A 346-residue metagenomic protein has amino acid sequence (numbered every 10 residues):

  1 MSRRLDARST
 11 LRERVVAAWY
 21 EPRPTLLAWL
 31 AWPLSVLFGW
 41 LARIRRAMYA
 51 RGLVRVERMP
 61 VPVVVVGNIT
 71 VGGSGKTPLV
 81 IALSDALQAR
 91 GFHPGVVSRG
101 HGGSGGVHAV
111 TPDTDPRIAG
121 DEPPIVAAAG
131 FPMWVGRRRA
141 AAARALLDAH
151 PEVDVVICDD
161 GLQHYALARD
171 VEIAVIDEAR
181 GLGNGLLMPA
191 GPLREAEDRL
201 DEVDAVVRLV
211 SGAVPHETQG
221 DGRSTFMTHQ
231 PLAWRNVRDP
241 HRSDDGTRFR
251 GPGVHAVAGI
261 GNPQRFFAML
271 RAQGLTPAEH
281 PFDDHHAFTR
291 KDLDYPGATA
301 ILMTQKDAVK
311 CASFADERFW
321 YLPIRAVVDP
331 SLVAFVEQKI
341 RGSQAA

Functional and structural regions predicted by a protein language model:
S2-Y20, G181-A300, A345: C-terminal accessory "lid"/substrate-recognition subdomains
A7-P62, S343: A transmembrane-helix-recognition feature enriched in membrane-embedded lipid enzymes and envelope glyco-/phospholipid
L37, T77, V126, D159 (+3 more regions): Residue-level signal for inorganic ion chemistry
R46-P112: Walker A (P-loop) phosphate-binding motif
F92, H150-V153, R169, G251 (+1 more regions): Short, high-confidence coil segments that cap the C-terminus of an alpha-helix and link into the following beta-strand
H93-V97, A174, V254-V257: Conserved beta-strand elements of the Class I
G100-G220: Phosphate/Mg2+-binding loops and adjacent switch elements in nucleotide/diphosphate-handling enzyme cores
D283-A287, R318-A346: Short, flexible loop segments at boundaries between secondary-structure elements
